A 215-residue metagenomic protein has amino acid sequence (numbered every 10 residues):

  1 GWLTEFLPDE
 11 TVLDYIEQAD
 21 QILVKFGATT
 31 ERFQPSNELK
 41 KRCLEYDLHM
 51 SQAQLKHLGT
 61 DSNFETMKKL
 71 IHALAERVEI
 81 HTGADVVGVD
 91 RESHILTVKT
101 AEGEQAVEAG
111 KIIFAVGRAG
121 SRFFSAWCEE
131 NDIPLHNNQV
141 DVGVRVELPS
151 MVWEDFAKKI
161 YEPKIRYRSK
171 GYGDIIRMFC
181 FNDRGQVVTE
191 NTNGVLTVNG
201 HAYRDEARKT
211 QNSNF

Functional and structural regions predicted by a protein language model:
G1-T11, E31-F215: Residues forming the flavin
L13-I16: Acidic/polar low-complexity interaction segments
V24-E31: Active-site-adjacent segment of FAD-dependent monooxygenases/related oxidoreductases
